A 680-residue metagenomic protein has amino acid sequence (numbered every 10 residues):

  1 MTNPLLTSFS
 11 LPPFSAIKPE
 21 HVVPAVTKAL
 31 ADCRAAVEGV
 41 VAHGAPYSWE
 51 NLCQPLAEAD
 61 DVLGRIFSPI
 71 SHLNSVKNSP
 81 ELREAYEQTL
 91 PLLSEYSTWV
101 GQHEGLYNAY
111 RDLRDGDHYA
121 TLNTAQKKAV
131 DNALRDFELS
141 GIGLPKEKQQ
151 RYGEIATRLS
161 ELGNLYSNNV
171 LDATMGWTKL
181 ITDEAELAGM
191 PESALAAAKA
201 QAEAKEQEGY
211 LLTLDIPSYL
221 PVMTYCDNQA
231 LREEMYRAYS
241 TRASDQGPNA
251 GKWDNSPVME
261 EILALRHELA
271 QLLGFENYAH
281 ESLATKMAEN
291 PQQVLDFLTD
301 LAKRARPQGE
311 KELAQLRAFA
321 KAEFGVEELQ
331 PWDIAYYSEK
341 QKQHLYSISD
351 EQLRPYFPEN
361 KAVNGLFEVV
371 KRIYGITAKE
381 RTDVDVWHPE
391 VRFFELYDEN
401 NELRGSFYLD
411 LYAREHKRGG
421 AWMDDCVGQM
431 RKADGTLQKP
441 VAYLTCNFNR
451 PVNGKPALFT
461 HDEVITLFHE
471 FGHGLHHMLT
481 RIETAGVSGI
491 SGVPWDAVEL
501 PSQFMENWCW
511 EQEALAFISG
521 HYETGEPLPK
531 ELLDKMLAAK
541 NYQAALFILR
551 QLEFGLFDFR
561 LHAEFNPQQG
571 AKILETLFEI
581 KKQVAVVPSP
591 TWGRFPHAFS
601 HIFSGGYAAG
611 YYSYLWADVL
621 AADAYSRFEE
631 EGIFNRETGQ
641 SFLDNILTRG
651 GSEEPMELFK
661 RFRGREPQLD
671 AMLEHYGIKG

Functional and structural regions predicted by a protein language model:
M1-M190, F628: N-terminal helix-rich structural modules
M1-P24, K28, G189, G209-L211 (+11 more regions): C-terminal, non-catalytic "cap/extension" segments appended to globular domains
T7-H21, I70-T89, D112-E154, T213-P257 (+5 more regions): Short His/Asp/Glu-rich catalytic/ion-coordination signatures at enzyme active sites or charged loops
V62-H72, R135, R237, I334-K342 (+2 more regions): Short, hydrophobic/amphipathic alpha-helical patches that form generic packing surfaces within helical domains
N78, L122, A133-F137, A250-G251 (+3 more regions): Aromatic/His-enriched, Gly/Pro-containing loop or helix-boundary segments that lie immediately adjacent to catalytic
A125, A129, R158-E161, N168 (+10 more regions): Active-site-proximal, well-structured secondary-structure segments within enzyme catalytic domains
P221-V222, N290-P291, P451-P456, A485: Short small-residue beta-strand/loop micro-motif enriched in glycine and branched aliphatics
N449-L467: Short pre-active-site segment immediately N-terminal to the catalytic Zn-binding motif
